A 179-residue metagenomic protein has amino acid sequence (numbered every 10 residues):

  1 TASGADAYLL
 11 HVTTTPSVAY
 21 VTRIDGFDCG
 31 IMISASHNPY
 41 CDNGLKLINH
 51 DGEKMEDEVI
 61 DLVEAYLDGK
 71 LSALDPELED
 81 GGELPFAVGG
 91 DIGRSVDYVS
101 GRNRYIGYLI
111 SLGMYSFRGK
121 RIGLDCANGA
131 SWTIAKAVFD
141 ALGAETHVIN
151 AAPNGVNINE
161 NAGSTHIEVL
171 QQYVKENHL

Functional and structural regions predicted by a protein language model:
T1-D51, H178-L179: Ferredoxin-reductase
N43-L179: Gly/Ser/Thr-enriched, mixed-charge loops and adjacent short helices that form phosphate/oxyanion-binding elements
